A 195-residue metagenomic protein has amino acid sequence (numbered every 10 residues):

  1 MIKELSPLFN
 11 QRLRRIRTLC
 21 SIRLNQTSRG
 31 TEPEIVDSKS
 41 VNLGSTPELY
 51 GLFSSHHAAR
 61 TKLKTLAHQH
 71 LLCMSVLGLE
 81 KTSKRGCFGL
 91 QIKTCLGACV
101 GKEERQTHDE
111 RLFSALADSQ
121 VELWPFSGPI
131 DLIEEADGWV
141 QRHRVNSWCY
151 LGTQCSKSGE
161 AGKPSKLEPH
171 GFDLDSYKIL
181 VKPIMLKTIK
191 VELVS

Functional and structural regions predicted by a protein language model:
M1-S195: Acidic, glycine-enriched active-site microenvironments
